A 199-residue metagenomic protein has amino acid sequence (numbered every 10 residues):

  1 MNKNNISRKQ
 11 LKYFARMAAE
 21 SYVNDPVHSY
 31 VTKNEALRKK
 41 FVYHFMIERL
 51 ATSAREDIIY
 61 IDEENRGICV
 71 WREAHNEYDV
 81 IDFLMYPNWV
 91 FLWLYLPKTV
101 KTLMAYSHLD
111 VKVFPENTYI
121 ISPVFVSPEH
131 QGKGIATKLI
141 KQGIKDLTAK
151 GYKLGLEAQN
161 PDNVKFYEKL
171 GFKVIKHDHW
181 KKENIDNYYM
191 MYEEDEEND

Functional and structural regions predicted by a protein language model:
N2-R16: A short beta-loop-alpha structural element at the N-terminal edge of CoA-dependent acyl/N-acetyltransferase catalytic
E35-I58: Active-site rim helix/loop that mediates acceptor-substrate recognition in acyltransferases
R55-C69: Conserved beta-hairpin
I68-V124, K182: Conserved acyl-donor/pantetheine-binding loop and adjacent beta-alpha core of acyl/acetyltransferases and related
N117-Y119, D146-Q159: Conserved GNAT acetyl-CoA-binding A-motif
S122-Q131, G155-K165, H179-I185, M191-E194: Conserved beta-strand-loop-alpha-helix junction that forms the acyl-donor binding cleft
V126, G132-K145: Conserved acetyl-CoA-binding loop-helix of GNAT-fold acetyltransferases
T137, A149-G151, N160-H177: Conserved active-site alpha-helix within GNAT-family acetyltransferase domains
